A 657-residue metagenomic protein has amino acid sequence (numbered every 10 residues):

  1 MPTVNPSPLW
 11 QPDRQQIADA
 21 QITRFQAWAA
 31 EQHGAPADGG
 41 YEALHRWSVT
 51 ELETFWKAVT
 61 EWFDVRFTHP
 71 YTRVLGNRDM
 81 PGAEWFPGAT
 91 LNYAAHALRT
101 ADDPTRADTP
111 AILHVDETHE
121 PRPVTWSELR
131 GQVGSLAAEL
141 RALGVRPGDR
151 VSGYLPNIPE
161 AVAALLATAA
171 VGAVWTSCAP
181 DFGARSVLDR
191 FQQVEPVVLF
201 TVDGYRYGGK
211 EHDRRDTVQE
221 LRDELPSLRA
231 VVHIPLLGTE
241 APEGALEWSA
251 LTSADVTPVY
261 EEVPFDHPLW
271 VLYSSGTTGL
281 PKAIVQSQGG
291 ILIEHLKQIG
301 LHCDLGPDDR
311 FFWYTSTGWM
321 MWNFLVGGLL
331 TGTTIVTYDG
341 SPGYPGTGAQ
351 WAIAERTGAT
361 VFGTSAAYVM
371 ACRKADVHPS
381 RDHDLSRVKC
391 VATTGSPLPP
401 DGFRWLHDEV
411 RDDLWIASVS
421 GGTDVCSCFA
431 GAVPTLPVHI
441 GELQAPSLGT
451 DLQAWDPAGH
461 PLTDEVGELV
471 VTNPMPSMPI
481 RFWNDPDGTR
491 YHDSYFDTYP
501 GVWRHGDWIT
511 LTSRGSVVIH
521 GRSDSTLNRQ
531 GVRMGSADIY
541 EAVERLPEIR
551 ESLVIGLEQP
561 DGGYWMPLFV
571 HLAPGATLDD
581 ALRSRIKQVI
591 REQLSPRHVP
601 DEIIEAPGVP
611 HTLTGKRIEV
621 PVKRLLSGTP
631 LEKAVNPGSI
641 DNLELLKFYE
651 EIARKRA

Functional and structural regions predicted by a protein language model:
A43-W47, A94, D108, I112-L166 (+5 more regions): Conserved AMP-binding/adenylate-forming core of the ANL superfamily
D108-P110, H233, G244-Y273, L280 (+2 more regions): Conserved pre-ATP/AMP-binding loop-to-beta segment of ANL
G153, C178-D203, V218, E355 (+10 more regions): AMP-binding/adenylate-forming catalytic core of the ANL superfamily
P156, V198-T217, G238, D339-G343 (+3 more regions): Adenylate-forming
L166-A250, T357-G358, S365-A366: Structural core segment of the AMP-binding/adenylate-forming
H233-P235, E592-R617, T629-R656: AMP-binding/adenylate-forming catalytic domain of the ANL superfamily
L292-R310, M320-T360, A375-D376: Conserved AMP-binding/adenylation subdomain of ANL enzymes
L301, K389-S516, S523-T526, I539: Conserved AMP-binding/adenylate-forming
